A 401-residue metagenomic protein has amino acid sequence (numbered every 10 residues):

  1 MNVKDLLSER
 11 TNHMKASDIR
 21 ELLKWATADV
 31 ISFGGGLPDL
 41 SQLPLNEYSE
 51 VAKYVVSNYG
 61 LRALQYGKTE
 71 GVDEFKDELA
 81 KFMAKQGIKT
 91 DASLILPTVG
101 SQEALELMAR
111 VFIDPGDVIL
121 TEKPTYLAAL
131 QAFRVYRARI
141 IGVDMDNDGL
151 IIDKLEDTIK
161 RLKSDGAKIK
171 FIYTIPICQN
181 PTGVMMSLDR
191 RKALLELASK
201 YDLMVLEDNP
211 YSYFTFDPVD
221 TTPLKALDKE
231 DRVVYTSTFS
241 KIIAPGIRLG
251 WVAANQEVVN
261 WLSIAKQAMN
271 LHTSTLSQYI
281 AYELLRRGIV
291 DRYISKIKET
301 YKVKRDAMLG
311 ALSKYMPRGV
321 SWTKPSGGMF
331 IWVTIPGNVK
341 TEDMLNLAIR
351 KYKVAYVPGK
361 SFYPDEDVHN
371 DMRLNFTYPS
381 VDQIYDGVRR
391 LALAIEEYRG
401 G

Functional and structural regions predicted by a protein language model:
T11-G100, L107, R286, A355 (+1 more regions): N-terminal small-domain helix-loop-helix segment of the aminotransferase-like
S57, R62-Y201, L206, S212-E230 (+3 more regions): Conserved core of the PLP fold type I
K229-E299: Conserved core segment of the aminotransferase class I/II
A253, W332-T334, N375-T377: Short hydrophobic/aromatic beta-strand micro-patches that form the beta-sheet surface supporting nucleotide- or nucleic
Y282, E299-L309, S321-T334, M344: Conserved glycine-rich beta-strand-loop-beta hairpin in the small C-terminal domain of fold type I
V339-M344, D382-D386: Short, conserved charged micro-motifs
R350-K351, D365-G401: PLP-dependent enzyme catalytic core of the Aspartate aminotransferase-like
